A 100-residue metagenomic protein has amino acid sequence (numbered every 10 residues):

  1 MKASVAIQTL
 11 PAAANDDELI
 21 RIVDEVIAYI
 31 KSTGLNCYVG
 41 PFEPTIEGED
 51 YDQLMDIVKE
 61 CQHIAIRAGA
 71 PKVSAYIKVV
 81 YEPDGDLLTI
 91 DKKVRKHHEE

Functional and structural regions predicted by a protein language model:
M1-E100: Charge-rich, low-complexity N-terminal segments
